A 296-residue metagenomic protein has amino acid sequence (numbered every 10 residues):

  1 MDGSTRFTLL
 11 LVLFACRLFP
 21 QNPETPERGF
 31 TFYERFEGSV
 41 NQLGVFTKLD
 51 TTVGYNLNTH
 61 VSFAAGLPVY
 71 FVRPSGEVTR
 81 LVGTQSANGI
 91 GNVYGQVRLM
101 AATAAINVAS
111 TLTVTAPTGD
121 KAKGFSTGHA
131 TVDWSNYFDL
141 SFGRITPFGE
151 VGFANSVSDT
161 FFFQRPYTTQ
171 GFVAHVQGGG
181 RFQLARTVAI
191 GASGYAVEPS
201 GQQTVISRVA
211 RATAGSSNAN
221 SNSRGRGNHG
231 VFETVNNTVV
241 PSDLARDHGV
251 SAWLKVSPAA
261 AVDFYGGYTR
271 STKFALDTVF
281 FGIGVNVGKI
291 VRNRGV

Functional and structural regions predicted by a protein language model:
P20-L57, F63, Y70, V97: Short glycine/proline- and aromatic-enriched beta-strand/turn motifs that initiate or cap beta-hairpins
F30-E34, F63-A65, G95, V108-L112 (+6 more regions): Transmembrane beta-strands of outer-membrane beta-barrel proteins
F36-Q42, L67-R73, A101, V114-D120 (+5 more regions): Transmembrane beta-strands of outer-membrane beta-barrel pores
G44-D50, P74-L81, S110, D120-G128 (+6 more regions): Outer-membrane beta-barrel translocator domains and adjoining extracellular loop/strand segments of Gram-negative
V45-L49, A87-V93, S126-V132, V157 (+3 more regions): Residues that define the transmembrane beta-barrel architecture of outer-membrane proteins
V53-V61, G89, A101-I106, L140-R144 (+4 more regions): Outer-membrane beta-barrel strand-turn architecture
P74-V78, Q170, H175, G179-V296: Outer membrane beta-barrel transmembrane domains
A87-D120, A130-P147, F182-I190: Gram-negative (and chloroplast) outer-membrane scaffold detector with strong preference for beta-barrel transmembrane
